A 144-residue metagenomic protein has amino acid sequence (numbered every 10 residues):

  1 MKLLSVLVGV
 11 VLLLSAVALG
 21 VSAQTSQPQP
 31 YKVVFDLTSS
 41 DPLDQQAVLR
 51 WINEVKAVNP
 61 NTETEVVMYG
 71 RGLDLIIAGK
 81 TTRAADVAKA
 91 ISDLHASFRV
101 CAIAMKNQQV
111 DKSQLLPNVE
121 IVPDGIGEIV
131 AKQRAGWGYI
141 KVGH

Functional and structural regions predicted by a protein language model:
M1-S5: Positively charged n-region of N-terminal signal peptides that target proteins for export
L7-V17: Bacterial N-terminal signal peptides
V21-H144: Secreted/extracellular ectodomain signature
